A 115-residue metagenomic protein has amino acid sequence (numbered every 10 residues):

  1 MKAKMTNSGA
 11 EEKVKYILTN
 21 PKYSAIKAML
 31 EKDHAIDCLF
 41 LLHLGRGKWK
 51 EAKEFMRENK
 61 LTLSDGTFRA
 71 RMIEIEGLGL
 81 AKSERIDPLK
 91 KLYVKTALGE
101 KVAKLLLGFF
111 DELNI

Functional and structural regions predicted by a protein language model:
G9-L39: Short alpha-helical segments that sit at the start of domains
F40, E54, A70, K101: DNA-binding alpha-helical recognition surfaces that contact promoter or target DNA
L42-E51: Short capping segments at the starts of secondary-structure elements
K50-L61: DNA-recognition alpha helix
T62-G77: Short amphipathic alpha-helical interaction segments
E76-V94: Beta-hairpin "wing" of winged helix-turn-helix
L89-L106: Basic, amphipathic "hinge/linker" alpha-helix immediately C-terminal to the N-terminal HTH DNA-binding motif
